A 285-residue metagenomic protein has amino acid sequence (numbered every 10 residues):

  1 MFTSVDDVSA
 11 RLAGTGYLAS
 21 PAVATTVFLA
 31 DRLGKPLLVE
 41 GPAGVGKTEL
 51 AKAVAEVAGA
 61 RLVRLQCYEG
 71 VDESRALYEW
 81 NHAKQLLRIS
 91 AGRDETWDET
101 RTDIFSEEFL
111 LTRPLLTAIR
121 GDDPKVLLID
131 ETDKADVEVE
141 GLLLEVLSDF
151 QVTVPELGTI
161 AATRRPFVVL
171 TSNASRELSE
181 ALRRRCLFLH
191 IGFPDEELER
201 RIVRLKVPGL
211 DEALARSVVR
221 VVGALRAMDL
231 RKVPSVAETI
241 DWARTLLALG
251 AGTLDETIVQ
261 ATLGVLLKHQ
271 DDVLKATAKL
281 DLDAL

Functional and structural regions predicted by a protein language model:
M1-L285: C-terminal regulatory/interaction module of P-loop NTP-utilizing enzymes
